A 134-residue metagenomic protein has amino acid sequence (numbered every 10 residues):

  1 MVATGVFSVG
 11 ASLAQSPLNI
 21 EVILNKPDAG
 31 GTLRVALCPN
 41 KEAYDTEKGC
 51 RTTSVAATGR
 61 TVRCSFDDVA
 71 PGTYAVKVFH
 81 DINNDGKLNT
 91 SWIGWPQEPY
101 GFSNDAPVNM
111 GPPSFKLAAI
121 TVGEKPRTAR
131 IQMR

Functional and structural regions predicted by a protein language model:
M1-S8: Bacterial N-terminal signal peptides
V9-A14: Sec/Tat signal peptide C-region and signal peptidase I cleavage site
L18-P27, V35, I131: A short, amphipathic beta-strand motif
A29-P39, A43-D45: Short, ordered, surface-exposed loop/turn motifs in non-cytosolic proteins
R60, S65, A70-T73: A glycine-anchored, Pro-Gly-centered beta-turn/N-cap motif
Y74-V78: A short tyrosine-centered beta-strand micro-motif
D81-N89: Acidic, glycine-anchored loop motifs typical of Ca2+
P99-R134: Extracellular beta-sheet/turn segments enriched in Thr/Pro/Gly and aliphatic residues
